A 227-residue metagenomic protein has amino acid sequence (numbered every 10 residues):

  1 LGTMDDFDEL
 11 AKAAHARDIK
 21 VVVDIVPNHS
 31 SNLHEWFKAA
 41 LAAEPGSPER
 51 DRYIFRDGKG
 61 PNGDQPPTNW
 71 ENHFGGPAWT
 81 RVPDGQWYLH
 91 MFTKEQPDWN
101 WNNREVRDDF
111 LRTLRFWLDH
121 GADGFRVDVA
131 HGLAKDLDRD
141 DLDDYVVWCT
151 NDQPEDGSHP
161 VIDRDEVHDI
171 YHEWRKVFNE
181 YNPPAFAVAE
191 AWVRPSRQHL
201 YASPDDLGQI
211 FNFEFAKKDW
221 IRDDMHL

Functional and structural regions predicted by a protein language model:
L1-R115, D119, G132-P195: Acidic/aromatic-lined carbohydrate-recognition and catalytic surfaces of CAZymes acting on diverse glycans
F125-V127: Hydrophobic residues within beta-strands of alpha/beta enzymes
E190-L227: Noncatalytic carbohydrate-binding groove/subsite architecture in carbohydrate-active enzymes
